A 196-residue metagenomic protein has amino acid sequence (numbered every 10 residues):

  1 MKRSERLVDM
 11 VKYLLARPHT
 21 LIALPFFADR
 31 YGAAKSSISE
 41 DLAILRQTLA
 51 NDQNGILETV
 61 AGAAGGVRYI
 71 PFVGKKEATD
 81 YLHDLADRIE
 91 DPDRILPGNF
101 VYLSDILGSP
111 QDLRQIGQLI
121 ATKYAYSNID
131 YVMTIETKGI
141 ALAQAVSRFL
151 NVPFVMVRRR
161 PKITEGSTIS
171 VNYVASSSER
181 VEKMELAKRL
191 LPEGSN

Functional and structural regions predicted by a protein language model:
M1-N196: PRPP-associated nucleotide enzymes
